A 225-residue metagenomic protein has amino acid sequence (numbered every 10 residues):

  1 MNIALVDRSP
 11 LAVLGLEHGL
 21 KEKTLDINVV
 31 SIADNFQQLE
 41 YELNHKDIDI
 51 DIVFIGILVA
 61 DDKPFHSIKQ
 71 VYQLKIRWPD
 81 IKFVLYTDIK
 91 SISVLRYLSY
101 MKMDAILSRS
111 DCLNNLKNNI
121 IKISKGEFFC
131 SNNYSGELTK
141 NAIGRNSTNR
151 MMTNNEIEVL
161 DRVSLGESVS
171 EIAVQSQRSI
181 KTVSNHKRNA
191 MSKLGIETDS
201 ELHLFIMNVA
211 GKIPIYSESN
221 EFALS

Functional and structural regions predicted by a protein language model:
M1-G136: N-terminal regulatory/sensing modules of transcriptional regulators
L25, I48, K125, G144 (+2 more regions): Residue-level marker of structural boundaries
K63, M151-M152, V183: Residue-level marker of regulatory loop/turn positions in helix-turn-helix DNA-binding domains and in histidine
K102, S110, G166-E167, E171 (+2 more regions): Conserved functional loop/turn residues at catalytic and ligand-binding sites
G136-R162: Regulatory hinge/linker segments at domain boundaries that couple sensory/effector modules to output domains
I157-S164, M191, H203: Hydrophobic residues on short alpha-helical segments
S168-E201: Recognition helix of helix-turn-helix DNA-binding domains
R188-S225: Basic, Lys/Arg-enriched C-terminal extension of HTH/homeodomain DNA-binding domains
